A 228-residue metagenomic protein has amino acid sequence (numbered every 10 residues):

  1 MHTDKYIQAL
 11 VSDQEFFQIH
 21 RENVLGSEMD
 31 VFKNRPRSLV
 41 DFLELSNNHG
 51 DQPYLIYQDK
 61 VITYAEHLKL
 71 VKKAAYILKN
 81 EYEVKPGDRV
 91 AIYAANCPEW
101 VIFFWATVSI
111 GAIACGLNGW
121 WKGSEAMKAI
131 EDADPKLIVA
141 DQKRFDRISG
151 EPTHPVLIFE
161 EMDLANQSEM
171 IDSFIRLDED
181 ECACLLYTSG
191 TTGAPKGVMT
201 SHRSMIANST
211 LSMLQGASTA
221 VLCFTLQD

Functional and structural regions predicted by a protein language model:
M1-R37: Flexible, non-catalytic linker and terminal segments flanking ANL/adenylate-forming cores
E28-R37, E161-C182: Flexible, low-complexity linker/hinge segments
V31-R35, V40, D51-K85, R89-W105 (+2 more regions): Conserved AMP-binding/adenylate-forming core of the ANL superfamily
L45, A95-P98, Q227-D228: AMP-binding (ANL) adenylation modules
T63-E66, A183-T210: Conserved AMP-binding A3 loop
A75, D88-R89, A95-C115, G119-G123 (+3 more regions): A short helix-loop-beta submotif of the ANL/AMP-binding
G119-I148, Q167, N208-D228: Conserved ATP-dependent adenylate/AMP-binding module captured primarily in the ANL superfamily
E169-Y187, A194, A217-C223, D228: Conserved pre-ATP/AMP-binding loop-to-beta segment of ANL
